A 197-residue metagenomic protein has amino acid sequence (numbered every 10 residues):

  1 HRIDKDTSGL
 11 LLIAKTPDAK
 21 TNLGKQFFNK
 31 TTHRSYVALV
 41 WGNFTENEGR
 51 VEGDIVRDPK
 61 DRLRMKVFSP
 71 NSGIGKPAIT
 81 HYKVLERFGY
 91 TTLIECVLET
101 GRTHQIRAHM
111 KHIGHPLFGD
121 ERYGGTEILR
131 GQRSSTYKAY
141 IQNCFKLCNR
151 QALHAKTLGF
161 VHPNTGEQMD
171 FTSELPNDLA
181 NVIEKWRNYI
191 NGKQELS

Functional and structural regions predicted by a protein language model:
H1-S197: RNA pseudouridine synthases
